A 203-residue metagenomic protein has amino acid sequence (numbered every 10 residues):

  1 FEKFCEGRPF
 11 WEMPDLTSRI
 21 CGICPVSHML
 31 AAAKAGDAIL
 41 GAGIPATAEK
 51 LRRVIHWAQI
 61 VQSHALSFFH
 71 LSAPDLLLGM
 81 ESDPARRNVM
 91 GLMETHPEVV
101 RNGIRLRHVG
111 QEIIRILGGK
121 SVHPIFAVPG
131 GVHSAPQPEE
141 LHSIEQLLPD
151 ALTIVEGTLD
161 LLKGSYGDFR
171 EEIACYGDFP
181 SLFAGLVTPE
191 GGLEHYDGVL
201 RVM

Functional and structural regions predicted by a protein language model:
F1-M203: Active-site bordering "gate/hinge" segments that shape substrate access to catalytic or cofactor-binding pockets
